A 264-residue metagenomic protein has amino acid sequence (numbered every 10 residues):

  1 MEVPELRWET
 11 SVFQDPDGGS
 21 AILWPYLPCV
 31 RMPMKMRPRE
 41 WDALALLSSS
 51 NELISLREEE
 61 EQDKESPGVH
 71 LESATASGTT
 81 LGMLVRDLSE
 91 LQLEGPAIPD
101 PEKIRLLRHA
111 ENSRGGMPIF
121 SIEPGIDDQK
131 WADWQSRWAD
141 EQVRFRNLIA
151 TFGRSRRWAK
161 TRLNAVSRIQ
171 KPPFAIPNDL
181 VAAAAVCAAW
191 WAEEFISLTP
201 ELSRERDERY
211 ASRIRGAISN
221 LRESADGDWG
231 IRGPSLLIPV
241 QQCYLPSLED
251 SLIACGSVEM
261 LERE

Functional and structural regions predicted by a protein language model:
M1-E264: Compositional signal for N-terminal targeting/processing segments
